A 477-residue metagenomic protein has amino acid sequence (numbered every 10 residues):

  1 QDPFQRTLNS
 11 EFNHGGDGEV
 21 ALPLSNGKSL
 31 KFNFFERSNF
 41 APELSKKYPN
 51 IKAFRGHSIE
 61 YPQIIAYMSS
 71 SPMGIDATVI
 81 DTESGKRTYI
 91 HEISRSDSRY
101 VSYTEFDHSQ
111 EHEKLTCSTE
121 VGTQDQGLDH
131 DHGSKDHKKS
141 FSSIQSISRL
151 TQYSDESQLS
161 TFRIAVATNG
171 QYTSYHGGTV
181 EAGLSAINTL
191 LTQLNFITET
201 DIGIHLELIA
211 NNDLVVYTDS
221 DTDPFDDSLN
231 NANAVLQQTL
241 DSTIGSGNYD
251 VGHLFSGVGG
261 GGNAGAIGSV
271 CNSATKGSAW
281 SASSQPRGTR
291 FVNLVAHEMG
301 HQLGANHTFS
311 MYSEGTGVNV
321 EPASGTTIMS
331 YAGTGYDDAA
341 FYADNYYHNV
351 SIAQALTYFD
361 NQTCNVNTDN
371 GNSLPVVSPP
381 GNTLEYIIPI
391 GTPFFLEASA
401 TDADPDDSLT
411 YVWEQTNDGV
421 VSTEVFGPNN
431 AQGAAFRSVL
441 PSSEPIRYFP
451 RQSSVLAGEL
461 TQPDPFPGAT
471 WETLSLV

Functional and structural regions predicted by a protein language model:
D2-A167, T198, H205: Propeptide (latency) domains of metzincin metalloproteases
R99-I267: Fold-level signature of zinc-dependent metallopeptidase catalytic domains
E207, V412-L476: Exoplasmic/lumenal beta-rich domain surfaces
I209-A232, S269-Y346, E414, D418-T423 (+1 more regions): The catalytic-center signature of Zn2+-dependent metalloproteases
A355-S378: Proline/serine/threonine-rich low-complexity linkers at boundaries of modular beta-sandwich domains
N372-G381, L409, E424: Proline-centered linker/hinge motifs at extracellular inter-domain junctions
I387-D402: A short beta-strand segment in extracellular, disulfide-stabilized domains
A400-P405, N417: Extracellular acidic, Ser/Thr/Pro-rich low-complexity tracts
